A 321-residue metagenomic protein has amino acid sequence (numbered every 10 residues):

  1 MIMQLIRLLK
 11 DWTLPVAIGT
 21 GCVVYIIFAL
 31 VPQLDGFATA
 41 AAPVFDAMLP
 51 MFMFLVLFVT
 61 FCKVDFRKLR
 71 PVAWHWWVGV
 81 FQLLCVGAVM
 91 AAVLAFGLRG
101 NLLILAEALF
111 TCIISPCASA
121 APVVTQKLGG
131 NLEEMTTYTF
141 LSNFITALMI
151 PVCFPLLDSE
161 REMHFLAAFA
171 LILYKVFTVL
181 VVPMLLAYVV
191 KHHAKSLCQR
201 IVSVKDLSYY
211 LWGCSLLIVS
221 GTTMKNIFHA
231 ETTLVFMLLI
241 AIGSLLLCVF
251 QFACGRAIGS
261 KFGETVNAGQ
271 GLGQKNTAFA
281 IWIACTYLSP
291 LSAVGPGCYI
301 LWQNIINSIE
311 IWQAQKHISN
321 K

Functional and structural regions predicted by a protein language model:
M1-K321: Alpha-helical transmembrane segments of multi-pass small-molecule/ion transporters
